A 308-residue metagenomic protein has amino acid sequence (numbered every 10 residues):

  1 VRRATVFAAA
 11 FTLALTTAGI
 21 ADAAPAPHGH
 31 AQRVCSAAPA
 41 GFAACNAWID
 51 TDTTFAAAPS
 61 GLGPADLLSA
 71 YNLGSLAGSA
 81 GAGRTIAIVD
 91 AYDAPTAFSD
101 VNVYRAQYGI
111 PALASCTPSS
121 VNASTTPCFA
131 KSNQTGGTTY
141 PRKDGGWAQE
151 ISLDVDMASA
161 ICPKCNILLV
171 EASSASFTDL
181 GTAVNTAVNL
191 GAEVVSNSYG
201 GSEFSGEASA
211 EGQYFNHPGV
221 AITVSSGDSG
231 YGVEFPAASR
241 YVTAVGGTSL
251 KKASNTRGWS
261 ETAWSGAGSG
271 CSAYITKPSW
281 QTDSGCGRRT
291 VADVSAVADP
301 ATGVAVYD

Functional and structural regions predicted by a protein language model:
V1-A24: Secretory targeting and sorting signals
L13, T248-K252: Phosphate/oxyanion-binding loops and surfaces in catalytic or ligand/nucleic-acid-binding neighborhoods
G19-A21, A238-S239, G258: Amphipathic, positively biased hydrophobic alpha-helical segments used for protein targeting and membrane insertion
A24-G247, S269-D308: Substrate-binding/charge-relay-adjacent region of secreted/lumenal peptidase catalytic domains
V184-N185, G258-T262: Short, surface-exposed amphipathic charged segments that create phosphate/polyanion-binding patches used for binding
K252-G258: Predominantly extracellular beta-rich ligand-binding scaffolds that present long acidic/polar faces for carbohydrate
S260-A263, G268-G270: An alpha-beta-alpha
